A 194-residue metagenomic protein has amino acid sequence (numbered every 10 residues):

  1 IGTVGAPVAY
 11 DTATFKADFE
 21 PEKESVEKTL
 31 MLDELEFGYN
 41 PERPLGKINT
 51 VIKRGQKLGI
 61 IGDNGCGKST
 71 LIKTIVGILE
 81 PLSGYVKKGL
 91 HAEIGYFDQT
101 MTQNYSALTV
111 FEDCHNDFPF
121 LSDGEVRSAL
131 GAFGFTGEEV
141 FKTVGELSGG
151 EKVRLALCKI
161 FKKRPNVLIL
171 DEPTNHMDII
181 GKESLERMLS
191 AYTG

Functional and structural regions predicted by a protein language model:
I1-E22, L82-S83, P119-L121: Extended, highly charged alpha-helical segments
K23-G194: ABC ATP-binding cassette signature C-motif
